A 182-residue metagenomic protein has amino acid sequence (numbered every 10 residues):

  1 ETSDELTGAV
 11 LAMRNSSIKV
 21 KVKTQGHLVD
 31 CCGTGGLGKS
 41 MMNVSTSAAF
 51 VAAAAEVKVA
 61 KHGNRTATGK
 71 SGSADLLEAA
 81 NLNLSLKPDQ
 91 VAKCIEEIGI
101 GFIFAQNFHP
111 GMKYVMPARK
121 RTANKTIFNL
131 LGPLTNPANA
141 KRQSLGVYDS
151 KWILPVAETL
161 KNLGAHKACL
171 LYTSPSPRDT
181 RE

Functional and structural regions predicted by a protein language model:
E1-K39: Acidic, glycine/proline-rich low-complexity segments that act as flexible tails and inter-domain linkers
D30, V59-G63, L84-P88, F102-F104 (+2 more regions): General beta-strand structural signal in soluble alpha/beta enzymes
L37-A49, G69-S71, M112, A138 (+1 more regions): Short glycine/serine/threonine-rich phosphate/pyrophosphate-binding segments that cradle anionic phosphate groups
M42-I98: A glycine-rich phosphate/pyrophosphate-binding beta-strand-loop-alpha-helix module
Q90-V147: Phosphate/diphosphate-binding glycine-rich loops and adjacent basic-rich segments that engage nucleotide
L145-T159: Gly/Ser/Thr-rich active-site loops/lids in small-molecule metabolic enzymes that frequently grip phosphoryl groups
Y172-E182: Single conserved hydrophobic/aromatic residue that forms the stacking wall/gate of nucleotide- or nucleobase-binding
